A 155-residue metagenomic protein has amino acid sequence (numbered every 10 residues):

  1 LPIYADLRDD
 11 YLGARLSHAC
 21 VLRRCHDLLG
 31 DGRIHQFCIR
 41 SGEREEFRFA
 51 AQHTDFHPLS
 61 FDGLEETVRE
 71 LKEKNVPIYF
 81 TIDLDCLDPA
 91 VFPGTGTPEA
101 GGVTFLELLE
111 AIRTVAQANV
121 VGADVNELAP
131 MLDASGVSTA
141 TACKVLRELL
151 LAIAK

Functional and structural regions predicted by a protein language model:
I3-K155: Conserved alpha-helical scaffold segments that buttress catalytic/binding sites
